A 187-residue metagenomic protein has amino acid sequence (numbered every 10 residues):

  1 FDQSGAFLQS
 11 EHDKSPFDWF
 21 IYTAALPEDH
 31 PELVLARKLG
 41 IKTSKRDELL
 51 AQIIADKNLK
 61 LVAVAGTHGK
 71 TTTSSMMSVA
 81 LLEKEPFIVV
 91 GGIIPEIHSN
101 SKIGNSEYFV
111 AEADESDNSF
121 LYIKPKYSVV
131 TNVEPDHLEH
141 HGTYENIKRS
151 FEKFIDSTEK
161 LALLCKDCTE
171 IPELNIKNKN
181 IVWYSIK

Functional and structural regions predicted by a protein language model:
F1-Q3: Long, basic/Gly/Ser/Thr-rich N-terminal segments that mediate initial subcellular attachment or targeting
A6-F17, A24-W183: Phosphate-binding loop of NTP-binding sites
